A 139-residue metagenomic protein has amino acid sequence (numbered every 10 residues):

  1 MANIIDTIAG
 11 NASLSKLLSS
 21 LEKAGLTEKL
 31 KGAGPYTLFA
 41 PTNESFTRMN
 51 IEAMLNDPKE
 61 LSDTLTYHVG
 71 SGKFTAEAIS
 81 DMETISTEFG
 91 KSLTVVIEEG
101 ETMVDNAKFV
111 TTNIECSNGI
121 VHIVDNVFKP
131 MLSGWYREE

Functional and structural regions predicted by a protein language model:
M1-E139: Mature, structured domains of secreted/extracytosolic soluble proteins
